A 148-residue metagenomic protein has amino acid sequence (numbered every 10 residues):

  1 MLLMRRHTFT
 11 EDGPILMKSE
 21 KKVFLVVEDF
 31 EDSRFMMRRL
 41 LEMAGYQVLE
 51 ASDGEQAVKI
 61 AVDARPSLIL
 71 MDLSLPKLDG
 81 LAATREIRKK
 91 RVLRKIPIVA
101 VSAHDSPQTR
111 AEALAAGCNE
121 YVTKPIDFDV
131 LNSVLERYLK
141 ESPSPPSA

Functional and structural regions predicted by a protein language model:
E28: Conserved acidic carboxylate
F35-M43: Charged docking surfaces used in two-component/phosphorelay signaling
G45-S52, I60, V122: Short hydrophobic/Thr-rich beta-strand motif most characteristic of the beta2 strand and flanking loop of CheY-like
D53-Q56, D79-R85: Acidic catalytic/metal-coordinating carboxylates
A64-L70, L75: Active-site beta3 strand of CheY-like receiver
P76, R94, S106, P125: The feature encodes the CheY-like receiver
I126-E136: C-terminal output helix
